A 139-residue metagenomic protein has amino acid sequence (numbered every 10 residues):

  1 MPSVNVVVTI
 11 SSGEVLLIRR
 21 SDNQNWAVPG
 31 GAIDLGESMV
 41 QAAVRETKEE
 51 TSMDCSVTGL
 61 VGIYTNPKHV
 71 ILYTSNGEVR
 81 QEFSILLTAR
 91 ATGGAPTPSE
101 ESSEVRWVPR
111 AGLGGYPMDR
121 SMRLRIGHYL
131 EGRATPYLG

Functional and structural regions predicted by a protein language model:
M1, S21-N23, V28, C55 (+1 more regions): Short connector loops at helix/strand junctions that flank enzyme active sites, especially segments positioning acidic
M1-V15, T88: Conserved N-terminal beta-strand and adjoining loop/helix that marks the start of the Nudix/MutT-like hydrolase domain
I10-M53: Conserved Nudix-box catalytic region and its N-terminal flanking loop in Nudix hydrolases and closely related
V15, T58, E82-L86: Structural motif
Q24-W26, T97-G139: Nudix hydrolase/Nudix homology domain
D34, V61, G114: Nucleotide phosphate-binding site architecture
D54-Y64: A short coil-to-beta-strand element that immediately follows conserved catalytic motifs
N66-A95: Active-site-adjacent beta-strand/loop module that shapes the phosphate/pyrophosphate-binding cleft
